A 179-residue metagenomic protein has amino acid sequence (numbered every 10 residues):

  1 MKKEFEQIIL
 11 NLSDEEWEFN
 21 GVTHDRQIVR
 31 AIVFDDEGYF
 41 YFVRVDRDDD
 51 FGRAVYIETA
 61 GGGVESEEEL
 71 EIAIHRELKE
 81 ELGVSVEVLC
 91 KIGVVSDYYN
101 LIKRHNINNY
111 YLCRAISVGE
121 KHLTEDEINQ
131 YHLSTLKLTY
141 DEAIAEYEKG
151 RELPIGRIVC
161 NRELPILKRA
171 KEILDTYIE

Functional and structural regions predicted by a protein language model:
M1-R30, D36: Acidic, metal-coordinating catalytic segment for phosphate/diphosphate chemistry, firing primarily on the Nudix
Q27-V29, I107-N109, L133: Change "...and in nucleic-acid phosphodiester-cleaving endonucleases..." to "...and in nucleic-acid processing enzymes
A31, K91, N109-Y111: A structural signal for short, well-ordered beta-strand segments
F34-Y39, D48-D49, E65, L112-E120: Short, charged/polar surface micro-motifs in flexible loops or helix N-caps
Y39-E80: Conserved Nudix-box catalytic region and its N-terminal flanking loop in Nudix hydrolases and closely related
S85-G93: A short coil-to-beta-strand element that immediately follows conserved catalytic motifs
D97-H122, L136: Active-site-adjacent beta-strand/loop module that shapes the phosphate/pyrophosphate-binding cleft
E120, D126-E179: Nudix hydrolase/Nudix homology domain
